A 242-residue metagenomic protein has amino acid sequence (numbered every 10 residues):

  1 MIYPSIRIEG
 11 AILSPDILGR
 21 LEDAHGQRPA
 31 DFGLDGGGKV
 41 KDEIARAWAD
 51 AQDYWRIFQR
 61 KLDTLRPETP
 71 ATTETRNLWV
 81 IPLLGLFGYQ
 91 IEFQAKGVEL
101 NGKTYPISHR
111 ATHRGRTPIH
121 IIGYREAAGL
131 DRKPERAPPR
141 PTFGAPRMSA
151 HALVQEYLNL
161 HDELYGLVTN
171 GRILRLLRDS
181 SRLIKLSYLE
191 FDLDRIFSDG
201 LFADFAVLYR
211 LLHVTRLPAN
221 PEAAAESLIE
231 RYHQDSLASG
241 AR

Functional and structural regions predicted by a protein language model:
M1-P67, R116-T117, I121-R242: Short, basic/polar, glycine-containing "phosphate-handling" surface segments that engage DNA
D23-D31, K39-V40, L83, F87-T117: Active-site metal-binding core of divalent-cation-utilizing nuclease and nuclease-like domains
L65-A95: Acidic-basic catalytic patches of nuclease active cores, encompassing PD-(D/E)XK and other metal-cofactor nuclease
T72-R76, I107-S108, H120-G123, I173: Residue-level signal for functionally critical sites in structured catalytic/ligand-binding pockets
